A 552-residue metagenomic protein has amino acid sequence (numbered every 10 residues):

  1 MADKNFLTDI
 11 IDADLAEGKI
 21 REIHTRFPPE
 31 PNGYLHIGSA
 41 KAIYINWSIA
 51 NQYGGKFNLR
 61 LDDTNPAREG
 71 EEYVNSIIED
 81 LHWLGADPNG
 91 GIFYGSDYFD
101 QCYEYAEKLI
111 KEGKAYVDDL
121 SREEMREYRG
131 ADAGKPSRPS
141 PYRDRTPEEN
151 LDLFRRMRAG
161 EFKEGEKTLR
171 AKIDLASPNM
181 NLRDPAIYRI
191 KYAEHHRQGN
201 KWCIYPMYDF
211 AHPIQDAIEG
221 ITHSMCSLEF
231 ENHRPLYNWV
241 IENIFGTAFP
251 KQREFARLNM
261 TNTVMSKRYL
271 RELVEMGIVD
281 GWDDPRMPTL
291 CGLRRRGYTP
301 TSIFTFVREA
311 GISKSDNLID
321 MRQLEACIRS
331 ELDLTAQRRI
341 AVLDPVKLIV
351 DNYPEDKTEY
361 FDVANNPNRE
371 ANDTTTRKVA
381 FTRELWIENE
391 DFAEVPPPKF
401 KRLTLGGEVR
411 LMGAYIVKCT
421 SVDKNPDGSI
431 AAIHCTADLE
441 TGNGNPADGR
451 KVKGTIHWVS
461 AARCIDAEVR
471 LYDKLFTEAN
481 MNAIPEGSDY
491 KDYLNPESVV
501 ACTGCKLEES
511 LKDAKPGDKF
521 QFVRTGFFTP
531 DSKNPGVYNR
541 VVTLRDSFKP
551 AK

Functional and structural regions predicted by a protein language model:
D3-D12, A16-E79, E194-S227: N-terminal catalytic cores of NTP/NDP-binding nucleotidyl/phosphoryl-transfer enzymes
A16-K19, S48-K56, H82-N89, A217 (+2 more regions): Secondary-structure transition/capping motifs at alpha-helix termini and the adjoining loop/turn into the next element
P28-N32, R60-R68, G91-D100, E123-E124 (+5 more regions): Conserved short loop/turn motifs at secondary-structure junctions
D63-N65, E71, K108-L270, I328 (+2 more regions): Active-site cores that bind ATP or allylic diphosphates and position pyrophosphate for catalysis
Y73-D100, Y105-A106, G113-Y116: A glycine-rich helix N-cap at a beta->alpha junction
F230-R234, N238-V240, F304, R308-G311 (+1 more regions): Core subunits and conserved enzymes of cellular information-processing and envelope-translocation systems across
P250-C327: Long, charged, mostly alpha-helical binding arms that flank functional sites
